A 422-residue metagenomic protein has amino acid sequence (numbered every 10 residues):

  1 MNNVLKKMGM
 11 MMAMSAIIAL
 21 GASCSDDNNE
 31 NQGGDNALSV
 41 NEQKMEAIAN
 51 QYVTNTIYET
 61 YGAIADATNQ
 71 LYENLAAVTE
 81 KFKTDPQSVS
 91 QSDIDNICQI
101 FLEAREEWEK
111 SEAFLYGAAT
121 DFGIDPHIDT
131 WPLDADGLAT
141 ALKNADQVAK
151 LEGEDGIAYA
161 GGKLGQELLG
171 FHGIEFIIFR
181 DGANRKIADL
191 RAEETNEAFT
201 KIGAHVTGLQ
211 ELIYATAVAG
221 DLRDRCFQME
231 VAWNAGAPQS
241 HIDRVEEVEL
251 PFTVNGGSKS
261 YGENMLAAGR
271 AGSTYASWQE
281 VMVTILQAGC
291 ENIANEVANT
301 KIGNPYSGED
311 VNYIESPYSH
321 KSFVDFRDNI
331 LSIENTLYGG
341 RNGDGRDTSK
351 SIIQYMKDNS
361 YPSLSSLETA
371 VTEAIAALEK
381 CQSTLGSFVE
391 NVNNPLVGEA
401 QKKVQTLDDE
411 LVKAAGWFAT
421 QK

Functional and structural regions predicted by a protein language model:
M1-M12: Bacterial N-terminal signal peptides that target proteins for export
S15-A16: Repetitive helical segments and hydrophobic/amphipathic motifs
A19-S23: C-terminal motif of bacterial Sec signal peptides marking the signal peptidase cleavage site
C24-G33: Bacterial lipoprotein signal-peptidase II cleavage site
G33-K422: Mature extracytoplasmic or organellar-lumen-exposed domains after removal of signal/transit peptides
